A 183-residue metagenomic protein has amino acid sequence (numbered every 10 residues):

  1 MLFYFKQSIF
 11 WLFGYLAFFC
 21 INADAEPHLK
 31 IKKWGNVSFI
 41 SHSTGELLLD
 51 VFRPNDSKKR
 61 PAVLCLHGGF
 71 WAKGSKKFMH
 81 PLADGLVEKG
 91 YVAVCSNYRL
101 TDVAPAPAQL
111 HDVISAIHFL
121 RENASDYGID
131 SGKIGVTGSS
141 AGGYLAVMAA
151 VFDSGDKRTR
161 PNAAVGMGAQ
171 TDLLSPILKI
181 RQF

Functional and structural regions predicted by a protein language model:
M1-F10: Bacterial N-terminal signal peptides that target proteins for export
W11-F19: Bacterial N-terminal signal peptides
E26-S57: N-terminal cap/lid segment of alpha/beta-hydrolase-fold proteins
K59-G69: Short beta-strand element of the alpha/beta-hydrolase
G69, V92, N97-T101, Q170: Short beta-to-alpha linker loops that shape the active-site pocket of alpha/beta-hydrolase fold enzymes
K73-H80, V103-A104, S175: Short N-terminal helix/helix-N-cap motif within the alpha/beta-hydrolase-1
S75-V94: Short amphipathic alpha-helix adjacent to the substrate-entry channel of hydrolases
S115-R181: Primarily recognizes the serine-hydrolase "nucleophile elbow" in alpha/beta-hydrolase and SGNH/GDSL folds
